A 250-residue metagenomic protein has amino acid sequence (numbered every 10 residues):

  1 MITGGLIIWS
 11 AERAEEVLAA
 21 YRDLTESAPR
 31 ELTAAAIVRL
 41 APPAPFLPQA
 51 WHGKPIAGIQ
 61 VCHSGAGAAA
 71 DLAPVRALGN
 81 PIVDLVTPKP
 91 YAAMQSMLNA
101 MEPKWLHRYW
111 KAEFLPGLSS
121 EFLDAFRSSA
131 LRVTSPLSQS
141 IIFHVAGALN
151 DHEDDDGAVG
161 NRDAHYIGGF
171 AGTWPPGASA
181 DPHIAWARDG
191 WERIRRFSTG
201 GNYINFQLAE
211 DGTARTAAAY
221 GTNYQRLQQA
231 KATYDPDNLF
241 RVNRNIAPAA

Functional and structural regions predicted by a protein language model:
M1-A250: Soluble FAD-dependent oxygen oxidases
